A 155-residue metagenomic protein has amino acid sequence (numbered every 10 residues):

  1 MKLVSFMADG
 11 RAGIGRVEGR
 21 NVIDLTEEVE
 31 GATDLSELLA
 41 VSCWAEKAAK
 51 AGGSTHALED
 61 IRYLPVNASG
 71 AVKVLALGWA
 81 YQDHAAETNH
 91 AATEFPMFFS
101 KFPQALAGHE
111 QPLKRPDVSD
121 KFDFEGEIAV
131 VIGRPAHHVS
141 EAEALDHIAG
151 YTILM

Functional and structural regions predicted by a protein language model:
M1-P96: N-terminal non-catalytic cap/leader segment that marks the start of a structured domain
A71-M155: Glycine-enriched loop-and-adjacent helix/strand subsegments that border the catalytic/binding cleft of enzyme cores
